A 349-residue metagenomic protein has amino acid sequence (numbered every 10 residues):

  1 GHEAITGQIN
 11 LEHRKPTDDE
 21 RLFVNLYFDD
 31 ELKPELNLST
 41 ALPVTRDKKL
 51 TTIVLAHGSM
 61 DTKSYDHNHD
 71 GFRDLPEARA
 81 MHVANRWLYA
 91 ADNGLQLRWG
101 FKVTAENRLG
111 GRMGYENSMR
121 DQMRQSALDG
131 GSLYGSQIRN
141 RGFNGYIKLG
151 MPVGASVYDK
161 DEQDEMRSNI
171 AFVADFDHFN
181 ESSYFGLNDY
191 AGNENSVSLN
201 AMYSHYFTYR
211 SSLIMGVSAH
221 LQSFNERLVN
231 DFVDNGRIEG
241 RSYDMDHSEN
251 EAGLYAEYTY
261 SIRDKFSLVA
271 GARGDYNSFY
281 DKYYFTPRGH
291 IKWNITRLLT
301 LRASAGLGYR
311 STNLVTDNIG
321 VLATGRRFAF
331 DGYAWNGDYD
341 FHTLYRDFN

Functional and structural regions predicted by a protein language model:
G1-L26, L36-S39: N-terminal periplasmic accessory domains that precede and gate Gram-negative outer-membrane beta-barrel machines
E3-I5, Y27-L36, E77-M81, R139-G145 (+4 more regions): Residues that define the transmembrane beta-barrel architecture of outer-membrane proteins
N10, F23-N25, S39-A41, L55 (+9 more regions): Outer-membrane beta-barrel architecture
D18-D19, Y27, A41-Q137: Periplasmic-side early beta-strands and strand-to-turn transitions of outer-membrane beta-barrels
E20-F23, D66-G71, A80-H82, S126-Y134 (+6 more regions): Extracytoplasmic loops and strand-loop junctions of Gram-negative outer membrane beta-barrel proteins
S39, S64-G71, G110-S118, R124-G131 (+6 more regions): Outer-membrane beta-barrel translocator domains and adjoining extracellular loop/strand segments of Gram-negative
W87-N107, L133-D281, N294: Face-selective signature of the C-terminal outer-membrane beta-barrel domain
G131-K148, V153, Y243-E249, N294 (+2 more regions): Outer-membrane beta-barrel signature, preferentially recognizing the C-terminal barrel domain of Gram-negative
